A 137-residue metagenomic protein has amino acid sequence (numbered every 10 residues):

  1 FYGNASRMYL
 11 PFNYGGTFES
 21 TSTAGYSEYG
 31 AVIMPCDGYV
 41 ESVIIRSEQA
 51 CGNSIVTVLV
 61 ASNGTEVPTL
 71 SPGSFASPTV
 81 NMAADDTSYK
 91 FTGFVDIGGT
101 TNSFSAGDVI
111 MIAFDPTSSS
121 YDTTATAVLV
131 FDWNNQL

Functional and structural regions predicted by a protein language model:
F1-A61, A113-L137: Beta-sheet-rich sandwich/jelly-roll-like modules and their strand-loop junctions
R46, A50-A106: Terminal beta-strand-rich extracellular "head" domains that mediate receptor/glycan or other ligand binding
G99-S119: Noncatalytic modules at the cell exterior or secretory-pathway interfaces, chiefly beta-strand-rich lectin/adhesion
